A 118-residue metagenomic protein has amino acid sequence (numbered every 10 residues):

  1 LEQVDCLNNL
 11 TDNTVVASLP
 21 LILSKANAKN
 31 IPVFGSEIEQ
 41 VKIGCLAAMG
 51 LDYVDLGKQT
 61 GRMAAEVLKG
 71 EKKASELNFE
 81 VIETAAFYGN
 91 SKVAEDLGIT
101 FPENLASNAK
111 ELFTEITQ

Functional and structural regions predicted by a protein language model:
L1-Q118: Short hydrophobic alpha-helices and adjacent helix-cap/hinge residues
